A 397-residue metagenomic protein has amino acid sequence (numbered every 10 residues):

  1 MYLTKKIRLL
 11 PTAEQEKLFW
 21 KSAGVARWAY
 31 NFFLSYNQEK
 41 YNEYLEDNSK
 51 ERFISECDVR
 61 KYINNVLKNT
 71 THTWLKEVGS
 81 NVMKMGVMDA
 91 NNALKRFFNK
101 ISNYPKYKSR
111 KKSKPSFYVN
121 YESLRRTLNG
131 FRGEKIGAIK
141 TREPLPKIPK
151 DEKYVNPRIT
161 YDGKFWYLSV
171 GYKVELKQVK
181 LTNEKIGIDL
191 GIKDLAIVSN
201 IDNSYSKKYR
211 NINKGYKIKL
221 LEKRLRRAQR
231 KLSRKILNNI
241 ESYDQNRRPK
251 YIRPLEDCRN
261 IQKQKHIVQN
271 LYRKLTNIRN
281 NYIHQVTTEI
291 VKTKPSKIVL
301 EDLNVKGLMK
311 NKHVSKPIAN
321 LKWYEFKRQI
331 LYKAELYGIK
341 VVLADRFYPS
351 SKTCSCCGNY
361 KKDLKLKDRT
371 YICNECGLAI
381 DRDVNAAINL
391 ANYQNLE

Functional and structural regions predicted by a protein language model:
M1-E397: Nucleic-acid substrate recognition interfaces
